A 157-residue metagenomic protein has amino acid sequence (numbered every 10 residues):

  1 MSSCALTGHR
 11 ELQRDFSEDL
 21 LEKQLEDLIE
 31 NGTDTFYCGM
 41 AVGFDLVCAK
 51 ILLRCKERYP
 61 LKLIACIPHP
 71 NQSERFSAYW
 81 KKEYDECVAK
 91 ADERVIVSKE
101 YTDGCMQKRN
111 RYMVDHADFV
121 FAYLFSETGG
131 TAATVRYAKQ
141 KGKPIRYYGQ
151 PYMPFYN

Functional and structural regions predicted by a protein language model:
M1-N157: Acidic/glycine-enriched connector segments
